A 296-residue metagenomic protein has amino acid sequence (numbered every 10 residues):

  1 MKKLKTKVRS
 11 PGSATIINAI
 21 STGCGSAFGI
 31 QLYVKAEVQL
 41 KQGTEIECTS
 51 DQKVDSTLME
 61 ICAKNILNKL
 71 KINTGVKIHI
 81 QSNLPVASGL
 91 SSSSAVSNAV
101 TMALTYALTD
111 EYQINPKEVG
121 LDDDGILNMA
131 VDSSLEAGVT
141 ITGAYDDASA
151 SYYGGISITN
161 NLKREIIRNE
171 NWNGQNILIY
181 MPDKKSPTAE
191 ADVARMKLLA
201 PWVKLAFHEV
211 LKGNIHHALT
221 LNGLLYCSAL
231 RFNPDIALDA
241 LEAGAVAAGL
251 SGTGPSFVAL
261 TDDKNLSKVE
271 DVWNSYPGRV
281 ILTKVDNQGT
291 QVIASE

Functional and structural regions predicted by a protein language model:
M1-S88, V272, V285-E296: ATP-binding N-lobe of GHMP and related small-molecule kinases
L40, P182, A259-D263: Short beta-strand-to-loop capping motifs
K64-N65, T101-D110, S157, H208 (+1 more regions): Short glycine/serine- and small hydrophobic-enriched flexible loop segments
K77-I80, I114-S133, T220-L221: Beta-strand segments within the central parallel beta-sheet cores of soluble alpha/beta enzyme folds
L90-V119, D123, G154: DPxDG-like acidic metal-binding loop motif
D124-I166: Alpha/beta catalytic cores of group-transfer enzymes, especially the acyltransferase/condensing modules of polyketide
N171-F232, L238: Acyltransferase
L211-E296: Glycine-rich, charge-dense phosphate/pyrophosphate-binding loop(s) and the adjacent flexible "lid"/catalytic subdomain
